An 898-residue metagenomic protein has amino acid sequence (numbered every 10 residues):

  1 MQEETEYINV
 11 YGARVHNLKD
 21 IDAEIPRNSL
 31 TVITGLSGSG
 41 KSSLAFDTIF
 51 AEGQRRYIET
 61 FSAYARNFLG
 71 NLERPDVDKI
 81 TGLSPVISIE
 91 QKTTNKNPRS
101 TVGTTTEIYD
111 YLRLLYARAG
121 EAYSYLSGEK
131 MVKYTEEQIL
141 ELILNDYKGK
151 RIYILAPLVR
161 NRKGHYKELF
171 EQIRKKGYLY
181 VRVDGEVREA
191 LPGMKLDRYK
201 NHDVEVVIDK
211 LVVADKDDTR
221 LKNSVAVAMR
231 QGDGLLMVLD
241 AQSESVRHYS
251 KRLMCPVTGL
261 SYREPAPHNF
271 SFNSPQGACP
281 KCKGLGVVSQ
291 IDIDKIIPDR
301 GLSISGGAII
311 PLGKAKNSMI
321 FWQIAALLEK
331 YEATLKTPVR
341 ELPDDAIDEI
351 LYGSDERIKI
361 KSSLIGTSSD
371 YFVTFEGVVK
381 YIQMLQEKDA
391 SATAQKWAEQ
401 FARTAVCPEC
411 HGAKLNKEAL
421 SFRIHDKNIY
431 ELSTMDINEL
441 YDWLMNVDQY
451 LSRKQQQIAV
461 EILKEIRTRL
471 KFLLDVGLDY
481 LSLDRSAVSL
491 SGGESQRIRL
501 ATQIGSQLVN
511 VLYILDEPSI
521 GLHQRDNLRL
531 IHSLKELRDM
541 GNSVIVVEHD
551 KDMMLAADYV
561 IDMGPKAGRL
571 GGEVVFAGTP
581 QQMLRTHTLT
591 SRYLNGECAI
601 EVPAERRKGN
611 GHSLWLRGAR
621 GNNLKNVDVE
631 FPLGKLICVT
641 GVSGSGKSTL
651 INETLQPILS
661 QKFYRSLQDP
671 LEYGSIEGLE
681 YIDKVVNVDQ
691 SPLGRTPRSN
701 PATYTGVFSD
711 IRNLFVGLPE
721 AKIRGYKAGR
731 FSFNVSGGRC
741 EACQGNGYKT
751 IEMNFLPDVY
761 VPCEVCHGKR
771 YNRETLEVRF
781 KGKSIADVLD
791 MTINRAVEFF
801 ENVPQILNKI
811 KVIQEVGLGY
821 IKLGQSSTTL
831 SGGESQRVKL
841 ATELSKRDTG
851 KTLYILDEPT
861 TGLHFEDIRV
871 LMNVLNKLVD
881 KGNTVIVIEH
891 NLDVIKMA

Functional and structural regions predicted by a protein language model:
M1-A898: Conserved phosphate-binding elements of NTP-dependent enzyme cores
